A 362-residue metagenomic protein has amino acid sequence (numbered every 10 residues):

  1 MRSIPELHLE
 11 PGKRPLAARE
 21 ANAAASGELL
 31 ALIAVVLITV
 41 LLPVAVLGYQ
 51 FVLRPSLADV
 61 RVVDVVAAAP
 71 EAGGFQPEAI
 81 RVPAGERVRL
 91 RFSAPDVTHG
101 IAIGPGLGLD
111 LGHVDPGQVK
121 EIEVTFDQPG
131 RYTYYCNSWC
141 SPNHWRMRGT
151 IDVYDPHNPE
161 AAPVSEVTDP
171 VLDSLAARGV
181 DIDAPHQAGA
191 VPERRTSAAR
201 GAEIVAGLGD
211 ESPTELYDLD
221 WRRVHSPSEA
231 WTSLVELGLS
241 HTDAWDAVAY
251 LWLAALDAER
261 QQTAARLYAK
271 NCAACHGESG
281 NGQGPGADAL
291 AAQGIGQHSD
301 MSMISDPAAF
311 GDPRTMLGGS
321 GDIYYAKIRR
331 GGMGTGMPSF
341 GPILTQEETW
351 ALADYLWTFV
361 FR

Functional and structural regions predicted by a protein language model:
M1-S26: N-terminal Lys/Arg-rich, disordered targeting/topogenic segments
T39-D59, V114-A188: Extracellular/periplasmic metallocenter environments
S56-R87: N-terminal edge beta-strand
P77-D127: Extracytoplasmic/periplasmic/luminal assembly and interaction segments in envelope/secretory/respiratory proteins
P83, D127-P129, G189-T214, E259-N281 (+2 more regions): Sequence/structural segment immediately N-terminal to covalent heme-attachment motifs in c-type and related
C140-S141, V205-E215, V235, C275-G282 (+3 more regions): Detector for the c-type heme attachment site
P159-D210, H241-L267: Electrostatic cytochrome c docking/interface patches
L237-R260, A326-G332, G341-R362: C-terminal capping alpha-helices of c-type cytochrome domains
